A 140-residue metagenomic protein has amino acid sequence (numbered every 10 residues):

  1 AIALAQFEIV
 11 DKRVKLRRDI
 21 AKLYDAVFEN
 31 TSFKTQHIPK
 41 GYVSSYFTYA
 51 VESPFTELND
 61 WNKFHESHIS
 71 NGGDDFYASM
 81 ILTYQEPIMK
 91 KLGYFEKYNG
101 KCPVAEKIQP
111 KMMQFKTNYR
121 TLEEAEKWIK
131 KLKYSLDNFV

Functional and structural regions predicted by a protein language model:
A1-V140: PLP-dependent aminotransferase class I/II
